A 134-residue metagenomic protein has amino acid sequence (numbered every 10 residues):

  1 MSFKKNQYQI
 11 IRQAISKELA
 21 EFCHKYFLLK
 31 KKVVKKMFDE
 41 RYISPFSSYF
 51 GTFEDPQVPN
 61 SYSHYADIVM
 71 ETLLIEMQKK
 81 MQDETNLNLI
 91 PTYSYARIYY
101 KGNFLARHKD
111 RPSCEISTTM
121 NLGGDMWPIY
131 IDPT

Functional and structural regions predicted by a protein language model:
M1-T85: Non-heme Fe(II)/2-oxoglutarate
K4-K5, I90, G123: A short, polar/charged loop/turn motif at coil->beta-strand junctions and beta-hairpin connectors
I10, Y95, S117-N121: Conserved hydrophobic/aromatic beta-strand scaffold that supports enzyme active sites
N86-Y95: A short coil-to-beta-strand element that immediately follows conserved catalytic motifs
I98: Conserved active-site beta-strand element of glycosyltransferases/polysaccharide synthases
K101-T134: Catalytic core of non-heme Fe(II) oxygenases with the double-stranded beta-helix
